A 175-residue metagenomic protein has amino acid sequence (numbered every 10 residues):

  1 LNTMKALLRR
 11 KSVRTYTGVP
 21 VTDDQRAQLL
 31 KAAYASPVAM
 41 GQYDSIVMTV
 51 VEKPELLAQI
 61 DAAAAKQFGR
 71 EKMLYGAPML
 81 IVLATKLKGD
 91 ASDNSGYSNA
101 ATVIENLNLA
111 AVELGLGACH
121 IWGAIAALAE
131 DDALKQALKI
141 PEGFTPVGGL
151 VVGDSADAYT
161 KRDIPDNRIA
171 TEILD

Functional and structural regions predicted by a protein language model:
L1-M79, D175: N-terminal amphipathic, basic helical "cap/leader" segment at the start of enzyme domains
A6-V13, T17-T22, I140, T145-D175: C-terminal helix-cap and adjacent tail motif
A33-Y34, I81, G89-L134: Small-aliphatic-rich amphipathic alpha-helix that forms the alpha element of a beta-alpha
M40-Y43, K72-Y75, L138-F144, D163-D166: Solvent-exposed alpha-helices and their adjacent loops that cap or buttress functional pockets in soluble metabolic
S45, G123, P146-V147: Proline- and acidic/polar-enriched loop/turn elements at helix boundaries
K53-A58, L87-G89, D132, A156: Short, charged/polar surface micro-motifs in flexible loops or helix N-caps
A65-Q67, Y97-N99, D166-R168: Short, solvent-exposed amphipathic alpha-helical segments in soluble enzyme and RNA/protein-processing domains
L80-A84, L150: Active-site-flanking beta-strand signature of metal-NTP-handling nucleotidyl enzymes and homologous cyclase-like
